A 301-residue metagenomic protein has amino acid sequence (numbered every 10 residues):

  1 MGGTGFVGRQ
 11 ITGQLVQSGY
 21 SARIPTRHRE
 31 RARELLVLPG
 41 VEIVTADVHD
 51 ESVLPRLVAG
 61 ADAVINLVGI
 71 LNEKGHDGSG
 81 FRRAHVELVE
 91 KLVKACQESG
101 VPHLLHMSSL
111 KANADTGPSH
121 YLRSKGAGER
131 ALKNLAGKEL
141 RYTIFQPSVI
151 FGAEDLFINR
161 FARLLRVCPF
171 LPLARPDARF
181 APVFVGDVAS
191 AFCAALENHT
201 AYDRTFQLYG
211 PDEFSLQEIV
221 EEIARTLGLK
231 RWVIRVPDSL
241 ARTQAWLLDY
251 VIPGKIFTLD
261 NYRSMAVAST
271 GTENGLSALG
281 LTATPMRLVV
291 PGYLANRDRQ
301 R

Functional and structural regions predicted by a protein language model:
M1, P25, L67-V68, L104-L110 (+1 more regions): SDR active-site strand-loop-helix element
M1-Y20: N-terminal Rossmann NAD(P)H-binding glycine-rich loop of SDR-like oxidoreductase domains
E30-E98, L110-G117: NAD(P)H-binding glycine-rich loop region in Rossmannoid oxidoreductase-like domains and their noncatalytic homologs
R82-V86, L105, K125, A181: Short alpha-helix in the Rossmann-fold core of NAD(P)-dependent oxidoreductases
V86-L92, S124-L132, A136: Conserved catalytic Lys-bearing alpha helix of Rossmann-like short-chain dehydrogenase/reductases
S108, R130-L156, R163: Conserved beta-loop-beta element that borders a ligand/cofactor-binding pocket
L156-F157, R175-E197, R204-Q207: Substrate-positioning beta->alpha
A195-T258, G271-R301: Mid/C-terminal beta-alpha module of Rossmann-like enzyme folds, strongest in SDR-family dehydrogenases/epimerases
